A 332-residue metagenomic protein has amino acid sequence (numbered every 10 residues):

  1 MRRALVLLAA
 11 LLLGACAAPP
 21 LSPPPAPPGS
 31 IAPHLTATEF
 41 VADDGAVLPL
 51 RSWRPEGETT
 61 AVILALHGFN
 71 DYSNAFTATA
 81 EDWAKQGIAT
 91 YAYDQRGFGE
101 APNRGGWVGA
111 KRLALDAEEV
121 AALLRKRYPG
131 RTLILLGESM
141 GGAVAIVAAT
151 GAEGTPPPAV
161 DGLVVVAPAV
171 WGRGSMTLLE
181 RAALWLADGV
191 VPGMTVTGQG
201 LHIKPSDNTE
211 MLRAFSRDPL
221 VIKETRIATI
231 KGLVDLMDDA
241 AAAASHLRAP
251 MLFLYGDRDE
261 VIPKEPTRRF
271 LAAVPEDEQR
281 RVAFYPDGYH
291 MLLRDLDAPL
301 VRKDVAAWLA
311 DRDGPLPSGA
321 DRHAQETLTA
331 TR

Functional and structural regions predicted by a protein language model:
L12-A42, A46-P55, G319, H323 (+1 more regions): An N-terminal hydrophobic leader/cap segment in hydrolases
T59-G68: Short beta-strand element of the alpha/beta-hydrolase
N70-S73, F98-T132: Catalytic nucleophile-loop/oxyanion-hole region of alpha/beta-hydrolase and closely related hydrolase-like folds
A80-R104: Conserved alpha/beta-hydrolase
M140-R226: Alpha/beta-hydrolase-fold enzymes
L247, F253-Y255, D259: Short beta-strand/loop motif that positions the catalytic acidic residue of the alpha/beta-hydrolase fold
A249, P263-A273: Short alpha-helix in the alpha/beta-hydrolase fold that links the catalytic acid
Q279, F284-R332: Catalytic active-site module of serine/aspartate enzymes centered on a nucleophile-bearing elbow/loop
